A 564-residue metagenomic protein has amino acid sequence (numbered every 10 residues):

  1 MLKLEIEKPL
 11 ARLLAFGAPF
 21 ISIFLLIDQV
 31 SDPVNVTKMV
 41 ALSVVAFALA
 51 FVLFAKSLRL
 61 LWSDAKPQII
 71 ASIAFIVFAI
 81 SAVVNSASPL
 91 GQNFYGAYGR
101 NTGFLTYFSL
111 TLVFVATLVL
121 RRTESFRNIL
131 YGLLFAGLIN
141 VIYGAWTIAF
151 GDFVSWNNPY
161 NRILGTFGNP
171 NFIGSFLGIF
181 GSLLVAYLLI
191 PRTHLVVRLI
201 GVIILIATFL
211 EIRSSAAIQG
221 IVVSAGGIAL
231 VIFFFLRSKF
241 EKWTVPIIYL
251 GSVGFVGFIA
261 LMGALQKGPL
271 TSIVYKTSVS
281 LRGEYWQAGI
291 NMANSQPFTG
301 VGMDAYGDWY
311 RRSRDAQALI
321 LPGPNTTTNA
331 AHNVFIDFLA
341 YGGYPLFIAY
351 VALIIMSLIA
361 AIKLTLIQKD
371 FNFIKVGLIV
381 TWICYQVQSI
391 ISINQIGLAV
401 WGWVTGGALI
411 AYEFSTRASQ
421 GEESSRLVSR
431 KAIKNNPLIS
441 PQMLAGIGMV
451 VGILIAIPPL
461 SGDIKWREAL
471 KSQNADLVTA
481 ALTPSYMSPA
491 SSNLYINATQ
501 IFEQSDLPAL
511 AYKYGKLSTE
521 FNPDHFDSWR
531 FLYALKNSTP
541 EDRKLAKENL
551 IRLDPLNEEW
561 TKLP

Functional and structural regions predicted by a protein language model:
M1-T102, L112, L118-F135, Y187-V202 (+8 more regions): Transmembrane signal-anchor hairpin modules in multi-pass inner-membrane enzymes, especially those that act on
L2-D28, A41-L53, I76-V83, G103-V119 (+8 more regions): Alpha-helical transmembrane segments of multi-pass inner-membrane proteins
G91-Q92, D152-L164, K276-V279, N291-M292 (+1 more regions): Interfacial juxtamembrane loops and adjacent helix segments that form the catalytic/substrate-binding surfaces
R162-I163, S224-I228, G257-N294, D308-R311 (+2 more regions): Flexible juxtamembrane loops connecting transmembrane helices in multi-pass membrane enzymes that build or modify
Q317, T539-D542, N557: Alpha-solenoid repeat scaffolds
K369-W382, S389-A445: Cytosolic linker/terminal segments flanking nucleotidyl-cyclase catalytic modules
